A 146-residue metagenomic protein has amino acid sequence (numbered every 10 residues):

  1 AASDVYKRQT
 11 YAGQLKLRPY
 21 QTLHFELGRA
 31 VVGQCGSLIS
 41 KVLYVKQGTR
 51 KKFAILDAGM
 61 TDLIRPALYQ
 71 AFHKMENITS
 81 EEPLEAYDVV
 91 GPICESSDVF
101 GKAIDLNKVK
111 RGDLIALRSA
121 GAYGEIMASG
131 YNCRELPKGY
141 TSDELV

Functional and structural regions predicted by a protein language model:
A1-Y6: Short, small-residue-biased leader/transition segments that mark boundaries at the very start of proteins
K7-L15: Alpha-helix-loop-beta-strand connector modules within alpha/beta enzyme cores
R18: Acidic/histidine-enriched active-site and ligand-binding environments that engage anionic O-linkages
Q21-V146: Charged (often Lys/Glu-rich) extended helix/loop segments that serve as interaction or gating elements
